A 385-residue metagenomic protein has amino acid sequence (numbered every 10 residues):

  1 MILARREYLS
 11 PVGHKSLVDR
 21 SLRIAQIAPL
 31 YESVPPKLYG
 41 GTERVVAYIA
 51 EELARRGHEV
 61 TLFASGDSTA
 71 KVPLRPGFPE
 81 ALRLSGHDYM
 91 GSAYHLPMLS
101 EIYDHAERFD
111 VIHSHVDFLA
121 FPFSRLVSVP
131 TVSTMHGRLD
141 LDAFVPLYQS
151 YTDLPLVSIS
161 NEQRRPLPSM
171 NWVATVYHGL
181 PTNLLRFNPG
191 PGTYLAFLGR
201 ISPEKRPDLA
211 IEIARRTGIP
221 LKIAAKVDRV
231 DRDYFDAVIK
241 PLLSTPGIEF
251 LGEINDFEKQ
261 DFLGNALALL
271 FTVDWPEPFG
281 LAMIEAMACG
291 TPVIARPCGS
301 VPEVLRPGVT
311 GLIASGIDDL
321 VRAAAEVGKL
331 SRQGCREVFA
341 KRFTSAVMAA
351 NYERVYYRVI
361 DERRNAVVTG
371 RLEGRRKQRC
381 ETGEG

Functional and structural regions predicted by a protein language model:
I2-G385: Catalytic cores of nucleotide-sugar-dependent glycosyltransferases that transfer UDP/GDP/TDP-activated
